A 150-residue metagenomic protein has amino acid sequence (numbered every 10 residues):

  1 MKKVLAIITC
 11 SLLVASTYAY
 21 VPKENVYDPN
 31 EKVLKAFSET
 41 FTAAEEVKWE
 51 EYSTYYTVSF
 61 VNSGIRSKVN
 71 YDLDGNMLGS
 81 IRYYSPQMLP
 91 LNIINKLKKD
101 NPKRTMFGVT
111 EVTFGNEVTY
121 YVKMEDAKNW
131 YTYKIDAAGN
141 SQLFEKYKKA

Functional and structural regions predicted by a protein language model:
M1-E24, F37: Bacterial Sec-dependent N-terminal signal peptides
Y20-A150: Interaction-mediating elements
